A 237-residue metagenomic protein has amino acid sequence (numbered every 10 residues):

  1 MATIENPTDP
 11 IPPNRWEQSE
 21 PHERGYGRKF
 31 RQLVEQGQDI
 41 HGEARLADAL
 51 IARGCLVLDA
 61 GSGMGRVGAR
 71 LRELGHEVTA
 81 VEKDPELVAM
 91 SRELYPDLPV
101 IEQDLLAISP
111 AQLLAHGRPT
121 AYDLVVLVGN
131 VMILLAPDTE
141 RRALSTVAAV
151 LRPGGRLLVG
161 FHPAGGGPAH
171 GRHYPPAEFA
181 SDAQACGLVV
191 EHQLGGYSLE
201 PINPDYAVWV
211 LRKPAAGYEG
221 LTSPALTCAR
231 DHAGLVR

Functional and structural regions predicted by a protein language model:
A2-R53: Conserved class I S-adenosyl-L-methionine
G54-G63: Conserved class I S-adenosyl-L-methionine
M64-A111: Class I SAM-dependent methyltransferase SAM/SAH-binding core
A111-L124: A short acidic, Gly/Pro-enriched loop at the edge of an enzyme's catalytic core that lines a small-molecule cofactor
D123-D138: A short SAM/SAH-binding and catalytic strip from SAM-dependent methyltransferases
R141-P153: A short glycine-rich, Lys/Arg-flanked "PGG" loop and its adjoining helix->strand segment in the class I
G154-H162: Conserved beta-strand signature within the Rossmann-like core of class I S-adenosyl-L-methionine
H173-P176, A180-H232: Class I S-adenosyl-L-methionine
